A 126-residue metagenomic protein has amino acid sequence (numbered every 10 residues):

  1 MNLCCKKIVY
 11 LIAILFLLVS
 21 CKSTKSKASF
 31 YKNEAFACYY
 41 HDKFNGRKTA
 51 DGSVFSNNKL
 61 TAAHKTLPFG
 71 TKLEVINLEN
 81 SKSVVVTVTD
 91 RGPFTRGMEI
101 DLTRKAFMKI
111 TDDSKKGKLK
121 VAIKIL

Functional and structural regions predicted by a protein language model:
N2-K6, S20-L126: Secreted/periplasmic proteins
Y10-L18: Bacterial N-terminal signal peptides
